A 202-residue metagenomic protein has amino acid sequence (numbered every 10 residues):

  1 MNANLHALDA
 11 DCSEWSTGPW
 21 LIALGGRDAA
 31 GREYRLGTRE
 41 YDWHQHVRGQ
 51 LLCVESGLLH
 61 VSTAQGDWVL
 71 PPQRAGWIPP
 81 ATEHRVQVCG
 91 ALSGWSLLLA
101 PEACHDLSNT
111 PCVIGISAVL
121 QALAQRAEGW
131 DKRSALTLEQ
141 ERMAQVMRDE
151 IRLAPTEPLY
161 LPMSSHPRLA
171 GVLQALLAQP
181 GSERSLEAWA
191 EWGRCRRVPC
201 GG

Functional and structural regions predicted by a protein language model:
M1-L58: Generic protein-terminus/edge-of-domain signal
E33, R39-H46, V86-C89, L107-N109 (+1 more regions): Short histidine-centered beta-strand/loop micro-motifs that create catalytic or ligand/metal-coordination sites
V47, T63-Q65, G90-L92: A generic beta-sheet turn/junction motif
Q65-P80: Short acidic-glycine-tyrosine-enriched beta hairpin
A81-P111: Ligand-binding loop in jelly-roll beta-barrel domains
V113-G181: An amphipathic alpha-helical interaction segment
L177, S182-G202: Basic/polar phosphate-binding segments, predominantly the helix-turn-helix DNA-binding elements of transcriptional
